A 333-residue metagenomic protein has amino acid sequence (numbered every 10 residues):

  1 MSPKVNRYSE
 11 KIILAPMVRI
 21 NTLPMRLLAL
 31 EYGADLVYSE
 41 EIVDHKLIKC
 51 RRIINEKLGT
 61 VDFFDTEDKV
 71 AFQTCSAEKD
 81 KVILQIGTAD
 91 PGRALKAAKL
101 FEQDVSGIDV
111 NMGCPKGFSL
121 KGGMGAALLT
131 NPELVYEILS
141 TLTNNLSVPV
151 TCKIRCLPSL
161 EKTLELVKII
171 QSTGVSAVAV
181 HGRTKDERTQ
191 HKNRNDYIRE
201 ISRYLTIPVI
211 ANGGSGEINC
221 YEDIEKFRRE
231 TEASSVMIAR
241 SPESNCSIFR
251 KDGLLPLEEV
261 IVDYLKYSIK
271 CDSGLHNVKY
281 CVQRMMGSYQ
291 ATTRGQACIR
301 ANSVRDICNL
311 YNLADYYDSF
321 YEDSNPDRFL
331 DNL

Functional and structural regions predicted by a protein language model:
M1-V18, L23-P24, E31, E137-S147 (+4 more regions): Alpha/beta catalytic cores of nucleotide-metabolism and tRNA/nucleoside-modifying enzymes
S2-N6, M17-L100: Glycine-rich, positively charged N-terminal anion/phosphate-binding segment
M17-R19, I42-D44, G87-A89, G113-P115 (+4 more regions): Active-site beta-loop-alpha junctions enriched in small/polar residues
S39, G107-P115, S172-R183, S235-P242: Non-cysteine beta-strand/loop elements that form the S-adenosyl-L-methionine
E56, D80, G117-V135, R183-N195 (+1 more regions): Glycine-rich tight-turn/loop motif centered on a GG-T
D62-V150, R155-Q171: Active-site beta->alpha loop and helix N-cap motifs at the rims of alpha/beta catalytic domains
